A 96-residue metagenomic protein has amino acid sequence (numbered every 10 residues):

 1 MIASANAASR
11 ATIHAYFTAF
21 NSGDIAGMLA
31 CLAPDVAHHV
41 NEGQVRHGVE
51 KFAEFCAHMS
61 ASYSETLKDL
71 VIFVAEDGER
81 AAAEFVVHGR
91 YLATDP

Functional and structural regions predicted by a protein language model:
M1-P96: C-terminal and inter-domain tail/linker signature
